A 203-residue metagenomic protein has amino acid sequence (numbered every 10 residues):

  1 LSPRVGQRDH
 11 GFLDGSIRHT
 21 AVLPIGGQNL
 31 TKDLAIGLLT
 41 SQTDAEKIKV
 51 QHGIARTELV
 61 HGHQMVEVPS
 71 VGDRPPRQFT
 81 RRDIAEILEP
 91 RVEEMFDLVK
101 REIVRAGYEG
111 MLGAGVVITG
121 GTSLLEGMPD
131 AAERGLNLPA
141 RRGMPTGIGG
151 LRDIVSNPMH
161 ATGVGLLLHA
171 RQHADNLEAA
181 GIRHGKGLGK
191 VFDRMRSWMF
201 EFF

Functional and structural regions predicted by a protein language model:
L1-S2, R8-F203: Helical "lid/coupling" subdomains associated with nucleotide-phosphate turnover
